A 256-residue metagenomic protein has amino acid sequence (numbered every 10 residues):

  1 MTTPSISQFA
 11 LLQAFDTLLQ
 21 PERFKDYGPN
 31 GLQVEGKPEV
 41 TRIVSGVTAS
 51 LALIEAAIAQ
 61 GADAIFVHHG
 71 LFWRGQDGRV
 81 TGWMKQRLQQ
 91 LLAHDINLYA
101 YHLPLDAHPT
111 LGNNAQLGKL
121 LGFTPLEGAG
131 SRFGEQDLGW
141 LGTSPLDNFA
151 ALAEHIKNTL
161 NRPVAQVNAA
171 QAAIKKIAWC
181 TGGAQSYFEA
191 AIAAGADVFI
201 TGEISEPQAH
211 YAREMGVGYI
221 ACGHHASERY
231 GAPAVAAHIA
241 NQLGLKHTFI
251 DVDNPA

Functional and structural regions predicted by a protein language model:
M1-A256: Active-site catalytic microenvironments in core metabolic enzymes, especially phosphate/sugar-handling
